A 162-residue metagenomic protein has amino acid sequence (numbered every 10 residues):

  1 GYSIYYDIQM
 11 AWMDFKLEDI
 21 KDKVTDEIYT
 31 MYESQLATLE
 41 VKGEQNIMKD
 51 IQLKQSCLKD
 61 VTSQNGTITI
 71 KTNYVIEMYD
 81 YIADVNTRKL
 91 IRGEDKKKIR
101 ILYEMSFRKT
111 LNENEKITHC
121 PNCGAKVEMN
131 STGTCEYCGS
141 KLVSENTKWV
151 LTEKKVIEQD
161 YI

Functional and structural regions predicted by a protein language model:
G1-D50, E136-Y137, K141, T147 (+2 more regions): Core segments of small alpha/beta cavity-forming domains
V41-N86: Surface-exposed, charged secondary-structure patches
D50-D60, S144, V150-V156: A structural signal for short, hydrophobic beta-strand segments that form beta-sheets in beta-rich/all-beta domains
L58, L111-N114: Long C-terminal interaction/binding lobes of large macromolecular proteins
E77-T110, T147-I162: Intrinsically disordered, low-complexity segments
I117, T132: Residues immediately within or flanking Cys/His clusters that coordinate Zn2+ in small zinc-binding modules
C120-C123, C135-C138: Short cysteine-rich clusters marking metal-coordination/redox-active sites
M129-N130, S144-E145: Short, non-ligating residues that shape and space the ligands of small metal-coordination modules and catalytic
